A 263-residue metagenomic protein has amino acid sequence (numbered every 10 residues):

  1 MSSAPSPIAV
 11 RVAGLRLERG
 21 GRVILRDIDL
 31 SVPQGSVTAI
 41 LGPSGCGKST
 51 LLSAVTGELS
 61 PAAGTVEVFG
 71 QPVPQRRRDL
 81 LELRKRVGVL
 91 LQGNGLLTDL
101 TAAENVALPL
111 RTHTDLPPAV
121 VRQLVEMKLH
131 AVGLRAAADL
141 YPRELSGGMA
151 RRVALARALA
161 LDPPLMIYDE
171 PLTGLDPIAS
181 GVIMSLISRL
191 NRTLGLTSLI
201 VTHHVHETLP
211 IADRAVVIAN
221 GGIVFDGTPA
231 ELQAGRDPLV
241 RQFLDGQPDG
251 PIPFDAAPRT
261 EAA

Functional and structural regions predicted by a protein language model:
T56: Helix-to-loop junction immediately C-terminal to a conserved catalytic motif
V73-G88, T112, P118, L232-G235: ABC ATPase NBD coupling module
P118-A136: Conserved ABC ATPase "signature" region
Y141-L145, M149: Conserved ABC ATPase signature
D162: Conserved catalytic motifs of ABC-family nucleotide-binding domains
M166-D169: Catalytic Walker B motif of ABC-type/P-loop ATPase nucleotide-binding domains
